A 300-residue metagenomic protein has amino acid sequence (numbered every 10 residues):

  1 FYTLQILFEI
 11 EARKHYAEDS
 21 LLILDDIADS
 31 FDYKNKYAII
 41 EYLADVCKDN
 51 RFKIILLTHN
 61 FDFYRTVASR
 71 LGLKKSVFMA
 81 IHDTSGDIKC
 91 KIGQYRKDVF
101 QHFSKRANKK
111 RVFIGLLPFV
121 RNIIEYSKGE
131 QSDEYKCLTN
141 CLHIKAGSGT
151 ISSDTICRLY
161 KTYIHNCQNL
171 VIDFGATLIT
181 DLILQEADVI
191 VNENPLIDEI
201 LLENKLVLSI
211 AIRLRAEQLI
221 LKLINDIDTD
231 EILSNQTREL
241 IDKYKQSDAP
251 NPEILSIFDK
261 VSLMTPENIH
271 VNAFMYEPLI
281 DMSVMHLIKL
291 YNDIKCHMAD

Functional and structural regions predicted by a protein language model:
F1-I23, Y37-V46: GG-anchored amphipathic helix commonly corresponding to the ABC/SMC/Rad50 NBD signature/C-loop
E18-D19, N50-F52, L73-V77: Short glycine-/polar-rich loops that comprise or flank the Walker A/P-loop and associated switch/sensor motifs
D25-Y33: Walker B catalytic acidic pair
D29, F61-D62: Short, solvent-exposed loop/turn segments at secondary-structure junctions
D32-N35, L43, L56: Internal, well-ordered domain-core segments that constitute the primary functional module of diverse proteins
F52-H59: Structural recognition of the conserved hydrophobic beta-strand(s) that form the central parallel beta-sheet of P-loop
F63-S76: Short regulatory helix/loop adjacent to the ATP-binding pocket of P-loop NTPases
L71-G72, M79-D300: Acidic, Mg2+-coordinating catalytic modules of nucleic-acid enzymes
